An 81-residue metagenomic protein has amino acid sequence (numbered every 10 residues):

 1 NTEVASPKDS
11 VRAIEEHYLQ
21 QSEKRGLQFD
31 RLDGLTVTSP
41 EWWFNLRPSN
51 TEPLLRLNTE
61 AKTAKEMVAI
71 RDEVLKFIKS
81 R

Functional and structural regions predicted by a protein language model:
N1-N58, A64-R81: Phosphate-binding and adjacent anionic-ligand microenvironments
